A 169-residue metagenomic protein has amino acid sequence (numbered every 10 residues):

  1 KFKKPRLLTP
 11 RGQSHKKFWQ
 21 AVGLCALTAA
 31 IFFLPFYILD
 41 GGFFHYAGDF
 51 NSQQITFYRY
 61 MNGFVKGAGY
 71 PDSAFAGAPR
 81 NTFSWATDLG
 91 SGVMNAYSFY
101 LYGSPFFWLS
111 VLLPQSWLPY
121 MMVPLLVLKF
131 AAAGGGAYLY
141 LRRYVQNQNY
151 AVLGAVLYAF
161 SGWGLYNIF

Functional and structural regions predicted by a protein language model:
K1-I38: Start-transfer (signal-anchor) and selected internal transmembrane alpha helices of multi-pass inner/ER membrane
K1-K4, K16-K17, K66, K129 (+1 more regions): Context-gated lysine
L7-R11, P114, G136-Y144: Membrane-water interface regions at transmembrane-helix termini and the short interhelical loops of multi-pass membrane
G12-K16, Q20, P114-L118, M122 (+1 more regions): Juxtamembrane/transmembrane-helix boundary motifs in multi-pass membrane proteins
W19-A26, P124, A151-V156: Hydrophobic alpha-helical transmembrane segments
I31-G134, V156-F169: Membrane-interface coil-to-helix junctions
Y138-F160: Transmembrane-helix signature of polytopic, membrane-embedded enzymes that assemble or transfer cell-envelope glycans
